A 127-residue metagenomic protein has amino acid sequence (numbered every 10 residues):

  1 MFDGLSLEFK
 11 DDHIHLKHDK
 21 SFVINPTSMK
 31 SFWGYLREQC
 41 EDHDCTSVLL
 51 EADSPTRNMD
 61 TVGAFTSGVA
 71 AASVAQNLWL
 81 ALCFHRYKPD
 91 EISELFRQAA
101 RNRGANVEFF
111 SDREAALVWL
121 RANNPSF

Functional and structural regions predicted by a protein language model:
M1-F127: Amphipathic, Lys/Arg-enriched alpha-helical "gate/interface" segment within cytosolic domains that mediates
